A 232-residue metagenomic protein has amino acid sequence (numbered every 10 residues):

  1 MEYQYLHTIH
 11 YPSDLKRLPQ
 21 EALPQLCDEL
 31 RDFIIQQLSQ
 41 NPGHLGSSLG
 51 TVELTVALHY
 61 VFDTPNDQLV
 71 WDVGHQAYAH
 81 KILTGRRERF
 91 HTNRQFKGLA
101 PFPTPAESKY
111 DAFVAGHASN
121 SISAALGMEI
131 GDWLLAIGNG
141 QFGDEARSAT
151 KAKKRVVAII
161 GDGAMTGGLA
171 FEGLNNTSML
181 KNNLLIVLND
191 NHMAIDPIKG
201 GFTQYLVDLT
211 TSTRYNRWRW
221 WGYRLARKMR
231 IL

Functional and structural regions predicted by a protein language model:
M1-Q37: Cofactor-/ligand-binding subdomain signature composed of acidic, glycine-rich, tryptophan-containing flexible loops
Y11-K16, I35-G43, E107-V114: Glycine- and acidic
D14, D162-G163, D190: Acidic active-site catalytic centers that drive phospho-/nucleotidyl reactions and related ester hydrolyses
D28-S39, D63, Q95-G98, I130-W133 (+4 more regions): Generic secondary-structure signature for well-ordered alpha-helical cores
H44-L180: Cofactor-binding active-site loop characterized by glycine-rich and histidine/acidic residues
D72, V157-I160, L185-N189, D196: Generic beta-strand/beta-sheet core signal
G167-N189, K199, Y205-T210: A short alpha/beta connector and helix-capping loop motif
N191-L232: Long, well-ordered, tryptophan-enriched scaffold segments
